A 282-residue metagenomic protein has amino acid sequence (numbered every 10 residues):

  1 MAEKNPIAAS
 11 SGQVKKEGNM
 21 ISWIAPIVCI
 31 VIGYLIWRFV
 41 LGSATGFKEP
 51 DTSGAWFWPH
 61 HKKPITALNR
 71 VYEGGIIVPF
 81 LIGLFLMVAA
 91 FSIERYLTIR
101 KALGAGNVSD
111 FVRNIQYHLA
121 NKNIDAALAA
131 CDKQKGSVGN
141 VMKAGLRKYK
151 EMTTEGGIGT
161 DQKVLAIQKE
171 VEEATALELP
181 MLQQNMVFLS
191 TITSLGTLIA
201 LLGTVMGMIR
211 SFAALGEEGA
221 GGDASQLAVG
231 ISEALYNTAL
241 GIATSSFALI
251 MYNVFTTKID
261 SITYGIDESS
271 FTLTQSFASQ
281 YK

Functional and structural regions predicted by a protein language model:
M1-K101, V254, F277, Y281-K282: Hydrophobic alpha-helical signal-anchor/transmembrane segments
A9-S10, Y34-H61, R70, L179-T256: Helix-termination/interfacial motifs at the ends of transmembrane alpha-helices
S11-V14, K63, F91, L97-G196 (+2 more regions): Predominantly long cytosolic amphipathic alpha-helical stalk/bundle segments
N19-M20, S92-R95, K148, L198-L201 (+1 more regions): Amphipathic alpha-helical interaction surfaces
K62, N69, L81-V88, R100 (+8 more regions): N-proximal short alpha-helices
G75, A89, A127, M142 (+3 more regions): Residue-level signature of catalytic and energy-coupling elements of molecular machines, predominantly ATP/GTP-dependent
P79, G83-L86, A105, K135 (+1 more regions): Amphipathic, non-membrane alpha-helical segments in soluble helical-bundle scaffolds
